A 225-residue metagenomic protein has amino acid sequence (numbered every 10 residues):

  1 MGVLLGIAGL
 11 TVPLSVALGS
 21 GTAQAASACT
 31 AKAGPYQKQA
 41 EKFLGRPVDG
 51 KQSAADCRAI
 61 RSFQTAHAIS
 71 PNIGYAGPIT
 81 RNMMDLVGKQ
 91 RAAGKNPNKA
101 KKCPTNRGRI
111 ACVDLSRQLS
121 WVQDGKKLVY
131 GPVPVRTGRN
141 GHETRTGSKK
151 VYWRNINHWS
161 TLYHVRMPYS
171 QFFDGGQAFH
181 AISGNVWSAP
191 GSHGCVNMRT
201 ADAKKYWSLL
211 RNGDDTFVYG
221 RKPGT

Functional and structural regions predicted by a protein language model:
M1-A25: Secretory targeting and sorting signals
A26-V87: Short acidic, glycine/serine/threonine-rich helix-capping segments at coil-helix boundaries
A28-T30, R58, K102-P104, V113 (+1 more regions): Sequence contexts marking disulfide-bonded cysteines in secreted/extracellular proteins
Q37, E41, C57-I60, R81 (+5 more regions): Extracytoplasmic/secreted envelope proteins and their assembly/folding machinery, especially bacterial periplasmic
A76, T80, G88, R117 (+4 more regions): A mature extracytoplasmic/lumenal domain signature
G88-N96: Low-complexity, Ser/Pro/Thr/Glu/Lys-rich regulatory segments of predominantly eukaryotic nuclear proteins, containing
K95-G108, H142-S148, W153-T225: Exported/periplasmic cell-wall-interacting domains
N98-G141: A structural motif detector for short, solvent-exposed N-terminal "entry" segments of globular domains
